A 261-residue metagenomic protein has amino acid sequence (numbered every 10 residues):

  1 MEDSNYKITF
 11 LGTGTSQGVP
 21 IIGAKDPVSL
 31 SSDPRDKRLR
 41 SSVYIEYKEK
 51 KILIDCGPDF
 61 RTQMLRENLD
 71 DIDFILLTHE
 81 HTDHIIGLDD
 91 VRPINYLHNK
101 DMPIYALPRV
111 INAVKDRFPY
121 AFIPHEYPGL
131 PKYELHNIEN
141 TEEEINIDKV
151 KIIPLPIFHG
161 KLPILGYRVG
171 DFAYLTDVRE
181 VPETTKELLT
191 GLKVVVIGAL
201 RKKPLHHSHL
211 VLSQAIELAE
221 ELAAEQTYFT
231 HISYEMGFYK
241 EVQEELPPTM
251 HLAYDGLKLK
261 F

Functional and structural regions predicted by a protein language model:
M1-L175, T184, E241-F261: Binuclear metal-dependent hydrolase catalytic cores
E180-F261: Cap/insert and terminal regions of metallo-dependent hydrolase folds
